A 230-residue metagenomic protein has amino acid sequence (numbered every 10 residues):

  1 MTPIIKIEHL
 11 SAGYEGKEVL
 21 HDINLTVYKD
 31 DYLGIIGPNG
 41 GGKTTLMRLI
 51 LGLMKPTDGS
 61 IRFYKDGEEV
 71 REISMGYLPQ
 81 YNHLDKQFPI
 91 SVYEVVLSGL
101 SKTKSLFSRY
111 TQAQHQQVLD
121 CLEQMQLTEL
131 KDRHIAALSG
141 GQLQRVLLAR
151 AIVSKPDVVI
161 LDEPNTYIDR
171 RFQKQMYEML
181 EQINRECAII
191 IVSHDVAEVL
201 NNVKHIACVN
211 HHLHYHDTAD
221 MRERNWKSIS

Functional and structural regions predicted by a protein language model:
L51: Helix-to-loop junction immediately C-terminal to a conserved catalytic motif
G59-M75: Conserved ABC transporter NBD signature motif
Q112-L130: Conserved ABC ATPase "signature" region
H134-L138, Q142: Conserved ABC ATPase signature
V159-E163: Catalytic Walker B motif of ABC-type/P-loop ATPase nucleotide-binding domains
N201, V209-S230: Conserved beta-strand-loop-alpha-helix hinge in the C-terminal portion of ABC ATPase nucleotide-binding domains
